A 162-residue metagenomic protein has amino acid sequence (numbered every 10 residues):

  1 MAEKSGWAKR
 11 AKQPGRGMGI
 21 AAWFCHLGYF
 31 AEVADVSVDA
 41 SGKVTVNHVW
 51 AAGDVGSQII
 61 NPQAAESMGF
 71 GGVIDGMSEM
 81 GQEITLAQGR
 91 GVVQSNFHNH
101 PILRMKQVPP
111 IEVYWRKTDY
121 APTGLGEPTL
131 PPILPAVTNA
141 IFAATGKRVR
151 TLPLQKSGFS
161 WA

Functional and structural regions predicted by a protein language model:
M1-L27, S37-A162: C-terminal catalytic domains of large/alpha subunits in multi-subunit enzymes
E32-V36: Short beta-strand scaffold segments in enzyme catalytic cores
